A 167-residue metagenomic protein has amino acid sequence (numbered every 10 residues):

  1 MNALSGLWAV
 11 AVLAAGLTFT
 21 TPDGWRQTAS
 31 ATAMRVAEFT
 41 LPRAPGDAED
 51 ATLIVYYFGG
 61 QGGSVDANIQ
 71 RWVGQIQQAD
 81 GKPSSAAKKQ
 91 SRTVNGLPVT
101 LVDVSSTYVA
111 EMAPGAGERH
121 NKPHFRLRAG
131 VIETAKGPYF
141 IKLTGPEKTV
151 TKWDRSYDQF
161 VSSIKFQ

Functional and structural regions predicted by a protein language model:
M1-A9: Bacterial N-terminal signal peptides that target proteins for export
A11-T20: Cleaved targeting-peptide boundary
T20-G81: Secretory pathway targeting signatures of secreted, lumenal, and periplasmic proteins
D23, M34-V36, Q70-I132: Signature of long, low-cysteine stretches enriched in small and polar/charged residues
W25, A135-Q167: Surface-exposed amphipathic alpha-helical segments
A29, P42-R43, T93, V131-A135: Short, low-complexity Ser/Thr-rich regulatory SLiMs
A44, F58-G60, S105-V109, K136 (+1 more regions): Solvent-exposed coil/turn segments that connect beta secondary-structure elements in extracytoplasmic/periplasmic
I54-G62, K88, K142-T151: Second-shell loop/turn segments in exported
